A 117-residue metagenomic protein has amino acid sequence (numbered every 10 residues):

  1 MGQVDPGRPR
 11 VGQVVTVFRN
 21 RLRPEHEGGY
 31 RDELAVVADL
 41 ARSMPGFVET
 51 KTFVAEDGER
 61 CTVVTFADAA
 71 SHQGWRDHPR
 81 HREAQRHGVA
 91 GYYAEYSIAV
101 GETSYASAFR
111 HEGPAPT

Functional and structural regions predicted by a protein language model:
M1-R60, A69-D77, Y93-T117: Short S/T/G/P-rich N-terminal loop/turn motif that feeds into the first structured element of a domain
Q85-G88, A94: Short arginine-rich
